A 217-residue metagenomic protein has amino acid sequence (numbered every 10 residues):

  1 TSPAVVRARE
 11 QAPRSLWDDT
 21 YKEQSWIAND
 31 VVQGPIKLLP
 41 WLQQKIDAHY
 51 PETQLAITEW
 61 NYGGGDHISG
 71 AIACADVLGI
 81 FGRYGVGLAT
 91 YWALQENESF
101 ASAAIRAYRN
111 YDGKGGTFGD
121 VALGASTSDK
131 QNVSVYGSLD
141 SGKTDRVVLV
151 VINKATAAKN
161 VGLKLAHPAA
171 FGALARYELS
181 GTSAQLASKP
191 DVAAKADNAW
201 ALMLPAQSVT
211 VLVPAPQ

Functional and structural regions predicted by a protein language model:
T1-S69, C74: Noncatalytic carbohydrate-binding groove/subsite architecture in carbohydrate-active enzymes
I57-E59, F81, L149, Q207: Conserved, mostly hydrophobic/aromatic
T58-N61, Y91-Q95, V151-A155, L179-S180: Active-site-proximal beta-strand/loop segments in catalytic clefts of secreted hydrolases
H67, C74, L78-V148, T182-Q185: Glycan-recognition and catalytic regions of carbohydrate-active enzymes
K130-A170, T210-V211: Carbohydrate-binding surface patches
A166-A184: Solvent-exposed beta-hairpin/edge-strand motifs
E178-A196: Solvent-exposed beta-strand/loop surfaces of large extracellular or lumenal domains
V192-Q217: C-terminal beta-strand-rich structural cap/linker in extracellular carbohydrate-active enzymes
